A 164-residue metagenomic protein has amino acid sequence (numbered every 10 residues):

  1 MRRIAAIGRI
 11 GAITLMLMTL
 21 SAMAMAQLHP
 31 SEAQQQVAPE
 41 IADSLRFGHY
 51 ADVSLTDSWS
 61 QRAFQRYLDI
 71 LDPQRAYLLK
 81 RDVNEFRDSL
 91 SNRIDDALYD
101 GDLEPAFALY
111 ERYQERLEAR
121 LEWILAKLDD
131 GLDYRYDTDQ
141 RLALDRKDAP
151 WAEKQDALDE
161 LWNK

Functional and structural regions predicted by a protein language model:
M1-A12: Bacterial N-terminal signal peptides that target proteins for export
R2, A22-K164: Flexible, low-complexity junctional segments that flank or bridge functional domains
I10-A22: Bacterial N-terminal signal peptides
